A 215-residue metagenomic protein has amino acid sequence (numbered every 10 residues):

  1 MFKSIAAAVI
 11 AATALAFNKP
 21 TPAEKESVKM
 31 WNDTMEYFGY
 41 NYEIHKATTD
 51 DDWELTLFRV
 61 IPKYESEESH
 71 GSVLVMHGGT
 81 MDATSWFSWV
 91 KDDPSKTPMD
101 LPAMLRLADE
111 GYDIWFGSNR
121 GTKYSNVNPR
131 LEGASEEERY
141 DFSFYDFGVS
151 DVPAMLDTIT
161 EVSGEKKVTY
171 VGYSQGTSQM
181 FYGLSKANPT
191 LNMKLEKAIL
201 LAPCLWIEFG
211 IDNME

Functional and structural regions predicted by a protein language model:
M1-V9: Classical eukaryotic N-terminal signal peptides for Sec-dependent ER targeting/secretion, especially the positively
I10-A23: N-terminal signal peptide
F17, E161-K166, Q175-E215: Alpha/beta-hydrolase-fold enzymes
W31-E65: N-terminal cap/lid segment of alpha/beta-hydrolase-fold proteins
I61-K123, N128: Short, surface-exposed "cap/lid" segments of acyl-processing enzymes
H77-G79, V171-Q175: Conserved alpha/beta-hydrolase "nucleophile elbow" surrounding the catalytic nucleophile
E138-E161: Alpha/beta-hydrolase active-site loop
F147, Y170-G172, L201: Short beta-strand immediately N-terminal to the catalytic nucleophile in serine-hydrolase-like folds
